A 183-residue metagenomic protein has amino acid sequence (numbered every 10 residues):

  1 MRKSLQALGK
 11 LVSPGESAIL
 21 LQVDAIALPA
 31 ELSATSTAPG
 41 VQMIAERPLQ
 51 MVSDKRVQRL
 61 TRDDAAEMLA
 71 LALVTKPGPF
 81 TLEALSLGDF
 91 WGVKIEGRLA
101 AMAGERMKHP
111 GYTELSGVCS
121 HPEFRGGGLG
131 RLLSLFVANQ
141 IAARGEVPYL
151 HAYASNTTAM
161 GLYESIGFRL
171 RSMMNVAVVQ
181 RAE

Functional and structural regions predicted by a protein language model:
M1-V52: Acyl-donor-binding surface of acyltransferase catalytic domains
K3-L8, S120, G126-A143, M160-S165: Conserved acetyl-CoA-binding loop-helix of GNAT-fold acetyltransferases
V12-V23, S134, I141-A152: Conserved GNAT acetyl-CoA-binding A-motif
L20-A25, Y149-M160, V176-E183: Conserved beta-strand-loop-alpha-helix junction that forms the acyl-donor binding cleft
I26-S33, R131, A154-S172: Conserved active-site alpha-helix within GNAT-family acetyltransferase domains
S33-A45, H151, R169-E183: Conserved catalytic-core motifs of GNAT/GCN5-like acyltransferases
E46-G78: Short amphipathic alpha-helix that is part of the acyltransferase structural core
P79-D89, V93-H121: A conserved beta-strand-loop-helix scaffold within acyl/acetyltransferase catalytic domains
